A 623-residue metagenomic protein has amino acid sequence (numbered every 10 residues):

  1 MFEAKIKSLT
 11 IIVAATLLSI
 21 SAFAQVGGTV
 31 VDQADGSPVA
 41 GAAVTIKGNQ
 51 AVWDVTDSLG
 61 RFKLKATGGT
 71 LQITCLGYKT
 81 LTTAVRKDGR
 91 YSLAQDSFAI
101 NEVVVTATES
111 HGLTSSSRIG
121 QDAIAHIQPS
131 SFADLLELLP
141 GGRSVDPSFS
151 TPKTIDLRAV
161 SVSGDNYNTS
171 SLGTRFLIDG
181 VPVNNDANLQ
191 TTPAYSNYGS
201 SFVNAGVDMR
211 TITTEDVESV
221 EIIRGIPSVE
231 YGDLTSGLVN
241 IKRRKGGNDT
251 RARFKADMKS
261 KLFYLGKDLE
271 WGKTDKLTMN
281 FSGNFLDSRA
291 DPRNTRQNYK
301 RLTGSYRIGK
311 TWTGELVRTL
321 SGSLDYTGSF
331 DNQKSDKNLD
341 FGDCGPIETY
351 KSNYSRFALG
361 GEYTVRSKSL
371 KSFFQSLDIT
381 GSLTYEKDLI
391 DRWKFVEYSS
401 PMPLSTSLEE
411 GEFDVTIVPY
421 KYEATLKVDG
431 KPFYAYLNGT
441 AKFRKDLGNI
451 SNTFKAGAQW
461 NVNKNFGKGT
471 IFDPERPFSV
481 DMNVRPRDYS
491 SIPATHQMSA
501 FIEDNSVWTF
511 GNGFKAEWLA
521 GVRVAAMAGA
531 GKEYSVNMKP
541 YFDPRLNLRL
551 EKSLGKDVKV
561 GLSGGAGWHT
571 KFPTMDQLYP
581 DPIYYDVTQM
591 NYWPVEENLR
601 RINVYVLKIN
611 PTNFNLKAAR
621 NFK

Functional and structural regions predicted by a protein language model:
V31-D35, A43-K47, Q72-Y78, R86-A125: Short, acidic, small-residue-rich periplasmic hinge/interaction motif at the N-terminus of Gram-negative outer-membrane
Q50-R61: Short, acidic Ser/Thr/Gly-rich low-complexity loop/linker segments typical of extracellular and cell-surface proteins
K63, V181-I223: Short acidic/polar hinge/loop motifs at secondary-structure boundaries that mediate gating or recognition
G89-S92, F132-L135, T154-D156, L177 (+2 more regions): N-terminal periplasmic accessory domains that precede and gate Gram-negative outer-membrane beta-barrel machines
E137-Q190: Extracytoplasmic beta-strand/coil segments of soluble accessory domains associated with Gram-negative outer-membrane
R251-D287, N294-D378: Transmembrane beta-barrel wall of Gram-negative outer-membrane proteins
K310-F330, Y350-S535, L554-D557: Face-selective signature of the C-terminal outer-membrane beta-barrel domain
S491-K623: Structural signature of Gram-negative outer-membrane beta-barrels, strongest in the C-terminal barrel of TonB-dependent
